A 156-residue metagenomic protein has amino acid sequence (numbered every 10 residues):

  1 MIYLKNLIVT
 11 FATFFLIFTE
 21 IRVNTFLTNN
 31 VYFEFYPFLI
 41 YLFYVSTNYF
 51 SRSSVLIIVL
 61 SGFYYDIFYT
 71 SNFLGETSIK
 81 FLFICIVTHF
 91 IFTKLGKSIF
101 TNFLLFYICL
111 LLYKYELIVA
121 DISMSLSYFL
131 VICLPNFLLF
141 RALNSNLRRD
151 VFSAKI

Functional and structural regions predicted by a protein language model:
M1-I156: Terminal, non-globular segments
